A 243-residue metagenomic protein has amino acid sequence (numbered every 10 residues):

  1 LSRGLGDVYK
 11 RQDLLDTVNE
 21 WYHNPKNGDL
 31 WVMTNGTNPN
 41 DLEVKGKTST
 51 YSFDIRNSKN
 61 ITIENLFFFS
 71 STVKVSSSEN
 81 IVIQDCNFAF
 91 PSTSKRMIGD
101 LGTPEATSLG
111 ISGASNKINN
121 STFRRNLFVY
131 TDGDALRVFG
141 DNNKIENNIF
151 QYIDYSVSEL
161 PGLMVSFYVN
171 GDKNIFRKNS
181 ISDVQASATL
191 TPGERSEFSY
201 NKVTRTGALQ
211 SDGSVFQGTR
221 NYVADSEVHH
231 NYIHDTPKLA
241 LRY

Functional and structural regions predicted by a protein language model:
L1-L5, Y9: Single conserved hydrophobic/aromatic residue that forms the stacking wall/gate of nucleotide- or nucleobase-binding
D7, W21-N24, W31, Q84-D85 (+2 more regions): Extended hydrophobic/aromatic segments used for targeting, binding, or gating
K10-L66, S77: Extended, small-residue-rich solenoid/repeat segments and analogous flexible loops that form exposed scaffolds
N24-K26, F139, P192: Structural motif
W31, L190, E227, A240-R242: Structured core elements
N38-L42, S71-V73, D154-Y155, A208: A short local loop/turn or secondary-structure capping micro-motif enriched for an aromatic residue
K47-S52, F69-S70, I98-A114, Y130-R137 (+4 more regions): Extracellular beta-strand/beta-solenoid scaffold signature
K59-F69, E79-S92, K117-G133, D141-S156 (+3 more regions): Right-handed parallel beta-helix
